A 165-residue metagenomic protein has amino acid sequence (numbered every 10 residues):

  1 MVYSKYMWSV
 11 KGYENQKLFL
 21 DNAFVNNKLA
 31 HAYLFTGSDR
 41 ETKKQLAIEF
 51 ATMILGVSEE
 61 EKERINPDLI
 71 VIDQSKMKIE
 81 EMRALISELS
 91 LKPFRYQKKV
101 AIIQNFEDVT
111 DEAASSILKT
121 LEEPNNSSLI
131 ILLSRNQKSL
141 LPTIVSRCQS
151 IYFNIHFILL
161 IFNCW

Functional and structural regions predicted by a protein language model:
M1-I103, L129-I131, P142: P-loop/Walker A NTP-binding region and its immediately flanking N-terminal helices in P-loop NTPase folds
K78, S115, R135-Q137: Short glycine/proline-centered loop/turn elements that form peptide/ligand docking sites
S87, K119, S146: Conserved adenine-binding aromatic site and its adjacent loop/helix in ATP-hydrolyzing domains
S90, S115-L132: Conserved catalytic/switch belt of AAA+ P-loop NTPases
N105-V109, Q137: Conserved Walker B
D111-E112, P142: Conserved D-loop-proximal element of ABC-family nucleotide-binding domains
L129-R135, S139-W165: Long, charge-dense, solvent-exposed interaction surfaces that engage phosphate-rich ligands
